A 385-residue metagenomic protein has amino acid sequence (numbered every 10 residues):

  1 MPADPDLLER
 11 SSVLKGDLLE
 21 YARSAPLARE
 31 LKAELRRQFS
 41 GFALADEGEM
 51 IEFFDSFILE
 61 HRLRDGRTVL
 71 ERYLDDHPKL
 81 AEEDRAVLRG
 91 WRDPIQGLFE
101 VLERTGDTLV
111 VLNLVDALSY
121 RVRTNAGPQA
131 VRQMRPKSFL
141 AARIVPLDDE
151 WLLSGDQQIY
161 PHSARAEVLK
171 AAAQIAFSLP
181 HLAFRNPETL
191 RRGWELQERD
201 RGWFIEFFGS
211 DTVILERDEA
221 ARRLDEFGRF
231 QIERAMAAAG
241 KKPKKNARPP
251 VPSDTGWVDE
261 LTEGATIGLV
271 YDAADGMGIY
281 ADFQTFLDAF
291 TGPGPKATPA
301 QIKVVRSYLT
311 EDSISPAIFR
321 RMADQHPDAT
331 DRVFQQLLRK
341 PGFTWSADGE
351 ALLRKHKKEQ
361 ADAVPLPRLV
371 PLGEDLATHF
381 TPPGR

Functional and structural regions predicted by a protein language model:
M1-E82: A structured, charge-rich N-terminal accessory region that forms the first stable segment of a protein and links
R89-G106: Structural detector for short beta-strands of small beta-barrel domains
D107-V111: Short aromatic-glycine-enriched beta-strand elements
L118-A126: A short macromolecule-binding patch
N125-R143: Short nucleic-acid-contacting surface segments enriched for D/E, G, S/T with interspersed K/R
F139-A141, P146-F319: Mixed-charge (acidic/basic) macromolecular-recognition segments
T262-R385: Extended, amphipathic alpha-helical scaffolds
